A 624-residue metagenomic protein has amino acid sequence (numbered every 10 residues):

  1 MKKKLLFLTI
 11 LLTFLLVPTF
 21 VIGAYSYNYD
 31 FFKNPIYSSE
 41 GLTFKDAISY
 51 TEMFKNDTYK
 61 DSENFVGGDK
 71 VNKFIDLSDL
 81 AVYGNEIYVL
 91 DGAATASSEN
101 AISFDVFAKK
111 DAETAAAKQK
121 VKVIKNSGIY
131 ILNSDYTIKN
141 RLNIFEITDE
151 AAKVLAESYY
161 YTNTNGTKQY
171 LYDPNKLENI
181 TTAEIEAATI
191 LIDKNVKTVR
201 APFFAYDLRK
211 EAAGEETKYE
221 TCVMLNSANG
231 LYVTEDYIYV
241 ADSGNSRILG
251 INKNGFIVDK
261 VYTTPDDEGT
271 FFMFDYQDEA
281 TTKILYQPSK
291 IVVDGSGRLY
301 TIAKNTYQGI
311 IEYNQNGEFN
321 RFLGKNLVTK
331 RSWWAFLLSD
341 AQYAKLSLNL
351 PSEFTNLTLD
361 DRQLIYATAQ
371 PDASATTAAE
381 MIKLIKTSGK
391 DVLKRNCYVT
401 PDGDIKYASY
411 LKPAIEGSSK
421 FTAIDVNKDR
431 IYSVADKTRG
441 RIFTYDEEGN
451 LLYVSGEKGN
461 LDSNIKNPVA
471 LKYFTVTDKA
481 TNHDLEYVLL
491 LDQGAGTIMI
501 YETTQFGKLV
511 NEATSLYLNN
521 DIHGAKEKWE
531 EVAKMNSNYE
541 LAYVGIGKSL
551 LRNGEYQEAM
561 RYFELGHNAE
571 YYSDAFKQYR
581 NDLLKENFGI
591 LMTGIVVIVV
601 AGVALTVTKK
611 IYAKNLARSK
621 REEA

Functional and structural regions predicted by a protein language model:
K4-G23: Sec-dependent N-terminal signal peptides of Gram-positive bacterial secreted proteins and lipoproteins
A24-S158, G166, P174, D193-I522 (+6 more regions): Eukaryotic scaffold repeat domains enriched in small/polar residues
K153, T182-I185, Y556: Short amphipathic alpha-helical segments that mediate assembly, nucleic-acid/protein binding, or membrane association
Y159-Y161, K168-D173, L177-I180, I185-I192: Extended non-catalytic scaffold regions that mediate assembly and binding in large macromolecular machines
L551, Y556-S573: TPR/TPR-like (Sel1-like) alpha-helical repeat modules
G554-R561, N581-L605: Alpha-helical linker/edge segments of TPR/alpha-solenoid repeat scaffolds and analogous pre-/post-domain helices
A604-Y612: Juxtamembrane cytosolic interface motif at the C-terminal end of transmembrane helices
